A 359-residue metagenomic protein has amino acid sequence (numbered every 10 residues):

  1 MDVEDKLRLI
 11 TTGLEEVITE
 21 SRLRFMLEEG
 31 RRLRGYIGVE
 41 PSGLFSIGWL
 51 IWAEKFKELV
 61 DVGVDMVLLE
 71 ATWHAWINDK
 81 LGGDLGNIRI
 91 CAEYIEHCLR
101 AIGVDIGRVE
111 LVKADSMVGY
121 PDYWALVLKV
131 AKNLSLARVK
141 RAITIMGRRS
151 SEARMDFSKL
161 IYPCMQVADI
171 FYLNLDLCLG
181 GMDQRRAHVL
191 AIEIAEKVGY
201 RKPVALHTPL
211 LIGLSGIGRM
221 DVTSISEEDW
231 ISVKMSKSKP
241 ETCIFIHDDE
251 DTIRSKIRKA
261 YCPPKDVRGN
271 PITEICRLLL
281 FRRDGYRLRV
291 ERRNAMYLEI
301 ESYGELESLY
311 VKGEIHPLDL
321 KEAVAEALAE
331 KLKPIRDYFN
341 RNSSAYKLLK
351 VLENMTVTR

Functional and structural regions predicted by a protein language model:
M1-M220, G269, D284-R359: NTP-dependent nucleotidyl-transfer catalytic core
A205-K239, C243-I244: Active-site and channel-lining beta-strand-loop segments that bind or position nucleotide-derived/phosphorylated
W230-E301: Internal helical hairpin/lid segments
